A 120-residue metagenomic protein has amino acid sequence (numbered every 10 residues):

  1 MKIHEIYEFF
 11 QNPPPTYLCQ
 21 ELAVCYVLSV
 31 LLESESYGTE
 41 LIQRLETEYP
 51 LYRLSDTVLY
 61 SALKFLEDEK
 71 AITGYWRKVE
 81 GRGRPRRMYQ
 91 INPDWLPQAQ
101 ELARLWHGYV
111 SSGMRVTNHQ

Functional and structural regions predicted by a protein language model:
M1-L22, P85, L102: Intrinsically disordered, low-complexity serine/threonine- and proline-rich regulatory segments
P15-V58: N-terminal helix-turn-helix DNA-binding core of bacterial DNA-binding proteins
V27, P85-R87: Short amphipathic alpha-helical segments
Y60-E67: Short, hydrophobic-biased segments on the C-terminal half of alpha helices that form "recognition helices"
D68-G83: Beta-hairpin "wing" of winged helix-turn-helix
D94-Q120: Amphipathic alpha-helical dimerization/coiled-coil segments that flank or bridge DNA-binding/regulatory modules
